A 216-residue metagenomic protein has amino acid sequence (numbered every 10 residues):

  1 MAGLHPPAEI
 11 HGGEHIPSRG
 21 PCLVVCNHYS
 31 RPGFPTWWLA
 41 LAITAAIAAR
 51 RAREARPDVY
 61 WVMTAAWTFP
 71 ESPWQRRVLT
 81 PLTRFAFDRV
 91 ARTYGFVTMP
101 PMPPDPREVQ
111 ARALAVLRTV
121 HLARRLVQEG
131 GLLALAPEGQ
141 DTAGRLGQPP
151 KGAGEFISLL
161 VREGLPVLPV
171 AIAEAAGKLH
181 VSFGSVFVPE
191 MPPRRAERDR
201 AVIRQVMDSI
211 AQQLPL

Functional and structural regions predicted by a protein language model:
M1, T44-R51, V90-A91, A123 (+2 more regions): Hydrophobic, Leu/Ile/Phe/Ala-enriched alpha-helical segments that form helix-helix packing faces
M1-P21: A short, well-structured juxtamembrane/interface segment
M1-P7, Q75-R77, V109-L114, G144-R145: Short, flexible loop segments at the rims of nucleotide/cofactor-binding pockets, characterized by
L4, R19, T93, E129-G130 (+1 more regions): Structured helix-beta-strand junction loops
E9-H11, A48, R84-F87, L117-L126: Short, charged beta->alpha transition segments
G12, V25-N27, V62-T64, A136-E138 (+1 more regions): Short His-Asn-centered micro-motif
S18-E108: Catalytic core of membrane glycerolipid acyltransferases/transacylases, capturing the structured, soluble-facing
P101-L216: Non-catalytic C-terminal accessory region of glycerolipid acyltransferases and related lyso-lipid remodeling enzymes
